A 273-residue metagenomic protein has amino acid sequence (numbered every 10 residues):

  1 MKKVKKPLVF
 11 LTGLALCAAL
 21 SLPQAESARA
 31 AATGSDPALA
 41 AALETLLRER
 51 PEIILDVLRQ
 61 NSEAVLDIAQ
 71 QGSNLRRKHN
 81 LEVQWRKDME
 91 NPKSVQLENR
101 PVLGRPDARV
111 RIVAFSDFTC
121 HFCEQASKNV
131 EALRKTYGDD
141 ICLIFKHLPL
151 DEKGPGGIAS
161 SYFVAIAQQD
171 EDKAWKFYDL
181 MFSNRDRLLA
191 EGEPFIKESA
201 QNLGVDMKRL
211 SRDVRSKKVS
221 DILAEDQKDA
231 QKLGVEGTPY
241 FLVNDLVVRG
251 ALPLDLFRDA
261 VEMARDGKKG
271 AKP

Functional and structural regions predicted by a protein language model:
M1-L11: Bacterial Sec-dependent N-terminal signal peptides
K2, G34-L46, A64, I68-A69 (+1 more regions): C-terminal cap of thioredoxin/glutaredoxin-like
L11-S21: Bacterial N-terminal signal peptides
A19, S27-G154, D221-K232, D266-P273: Extracytoplasmic thiol/disulfide redox context detector
L39-A42, R50, I54, A126-N129 (+8 more regions): Stable alpha-helical elements in mature extracytoplasmic
L55-L58, A174-Y178, R209-D213, K272: Surface-exposed patches in mature extracellular/periplasmic domains of secreted proteins
Q60, L180-N184, D213, K217: Short acidic/histidine-centered micro-motifs embedded in hydrophobic/aromatic stretches that mark compact functional
V113, E124-Q201, Q231-E236: Structural alpha/beta surface segment adjacent to cysteine/selenocysteine redox centers across thiol/disulfide enzymes
